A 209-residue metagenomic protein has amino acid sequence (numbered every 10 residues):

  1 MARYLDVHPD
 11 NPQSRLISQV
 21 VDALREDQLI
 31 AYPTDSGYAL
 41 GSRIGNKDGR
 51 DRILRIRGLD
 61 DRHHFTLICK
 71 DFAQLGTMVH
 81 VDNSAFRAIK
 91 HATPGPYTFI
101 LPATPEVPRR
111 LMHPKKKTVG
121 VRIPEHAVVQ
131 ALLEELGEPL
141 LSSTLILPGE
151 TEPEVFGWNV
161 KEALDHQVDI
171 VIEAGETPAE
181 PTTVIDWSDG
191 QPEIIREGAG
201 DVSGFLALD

Functional and structural regions predicted by a protein language model:
M1-D209: Active-site-adjacent structural elements in enzyme catalytic cores
